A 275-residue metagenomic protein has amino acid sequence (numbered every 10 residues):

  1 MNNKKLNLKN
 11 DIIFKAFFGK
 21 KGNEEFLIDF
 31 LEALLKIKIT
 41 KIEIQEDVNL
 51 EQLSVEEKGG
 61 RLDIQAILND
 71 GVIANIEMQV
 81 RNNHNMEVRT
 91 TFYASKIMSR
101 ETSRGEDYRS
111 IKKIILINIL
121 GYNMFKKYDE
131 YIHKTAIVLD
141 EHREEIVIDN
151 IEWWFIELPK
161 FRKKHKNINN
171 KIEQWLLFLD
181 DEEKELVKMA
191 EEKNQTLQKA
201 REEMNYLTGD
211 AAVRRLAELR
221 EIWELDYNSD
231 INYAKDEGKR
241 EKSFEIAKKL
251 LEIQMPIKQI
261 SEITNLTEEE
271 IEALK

Functional and structural regions predicted by a protein language model:
M1-K275: Elongated, amphipathic alpha-helical interaction scaffolds
